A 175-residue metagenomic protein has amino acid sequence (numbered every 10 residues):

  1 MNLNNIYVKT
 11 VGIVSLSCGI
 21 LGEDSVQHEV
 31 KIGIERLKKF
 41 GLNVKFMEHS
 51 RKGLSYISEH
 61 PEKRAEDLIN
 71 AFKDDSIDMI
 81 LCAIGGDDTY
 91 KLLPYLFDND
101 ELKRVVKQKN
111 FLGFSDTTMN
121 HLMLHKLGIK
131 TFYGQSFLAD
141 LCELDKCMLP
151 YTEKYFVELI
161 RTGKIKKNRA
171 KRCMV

Functional and structural regions predicted by a protein language model:
M1-S76: ATP/NTP phosphate-donor binding region
S17-L21, I84-T89, L112-M119: Gly/Ser/Thr-rich loops at beta-strand to alpha-helix junctions that form or flank small-molecule/cofactor-binding
G19-E23, K107-F111, F137-C147: Flexible, glycine/proline-enriched loop segments at strand-loop-helix junctions that form or flank small-ligand binding
E23, T89-L92, L122-M123, E143: Short glycine-/acidic-enriched loop or helix-start segments at secondary-structure transitions that form or flank
A71-F97: Long, hydrophobic/aromatic-enriched structural stretches that serve as scaffold segments
D98-M123, K130-F137: Short, acidic/small-residue loops that bind anionic groups at enzyme active sites
K130-V175: Conserved anion/nucleotide-ligand pocket segment
